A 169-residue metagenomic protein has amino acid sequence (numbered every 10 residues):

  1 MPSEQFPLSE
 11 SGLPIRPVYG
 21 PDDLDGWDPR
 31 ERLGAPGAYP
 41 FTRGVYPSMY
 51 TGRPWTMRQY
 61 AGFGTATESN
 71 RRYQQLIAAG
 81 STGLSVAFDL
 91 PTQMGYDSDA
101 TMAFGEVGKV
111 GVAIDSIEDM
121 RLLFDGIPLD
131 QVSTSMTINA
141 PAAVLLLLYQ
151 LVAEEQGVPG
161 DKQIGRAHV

Functional and structural regions predicted by a protein language model:
M1-R166: Catalytic alpha/beta active-site cores
